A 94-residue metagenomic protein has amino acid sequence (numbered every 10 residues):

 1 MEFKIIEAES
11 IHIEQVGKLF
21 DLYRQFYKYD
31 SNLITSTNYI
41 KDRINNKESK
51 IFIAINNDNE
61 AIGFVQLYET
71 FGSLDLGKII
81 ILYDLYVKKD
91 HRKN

Functional and structural regions predicted by a protein language model:
F3-K18: A short beta-loop-alpha structural element at the N-terminal edge of CoA-dependent acyl/N-acetyltransferase catalytic
A8, L85-V87: Hydrophobic adenine-recognition pocket in adenosine-nucleotide-binding enzymes
G17-D42: Conserved GNAT-fold acetyl-CoA-binding loop/helix
D42-I53: A short helix-loop-beta-strand connector motif used in the catalytic cores of GNAT acetyltransferases and, in some
I53, E60-Y68: Conserved beta-strand in the GNAT
N57-N59, G72-S73: Short polar/acidic secondary-structure junctions
V65-I79, Y83: Conserved donor-binding loop and adjoining core beta-sheet/short helix segment in diverse acyl/aminoacyl transferases
K88-N94: Conserved glycine-rich acetyl-CoA-binding loop
